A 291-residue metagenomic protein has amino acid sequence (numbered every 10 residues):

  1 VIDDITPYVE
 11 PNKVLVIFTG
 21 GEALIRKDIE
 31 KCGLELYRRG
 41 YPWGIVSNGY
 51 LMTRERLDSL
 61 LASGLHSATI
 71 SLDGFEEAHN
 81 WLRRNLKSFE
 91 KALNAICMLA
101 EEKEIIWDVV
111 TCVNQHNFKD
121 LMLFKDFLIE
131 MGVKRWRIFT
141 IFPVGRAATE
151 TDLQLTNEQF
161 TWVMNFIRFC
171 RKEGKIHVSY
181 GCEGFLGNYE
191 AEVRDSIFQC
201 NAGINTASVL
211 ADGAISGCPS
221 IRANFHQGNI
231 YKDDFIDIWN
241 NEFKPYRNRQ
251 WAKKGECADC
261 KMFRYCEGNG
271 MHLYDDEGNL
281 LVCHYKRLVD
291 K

Functional and structural regions predicted by a protein language model:
V1-T19, R26-F142, L155: Radical SAM/AdoMet-radical enzyme domain recognition
D3, E30, L93, M122 (+4 more regions): Generic alpha-helical structural signal
Y8, V14-T19, N205-G213, C260: N-terminal pre-triad scaffold of radical SAM enzymes
M52, H79-L82, L155, V178 (+3 more regions): Short clusters of hydrophobic/aromatic residues that line enzyme substrate/ligand-binding pockets
A68, G213, D233: Acidic/histidine-rich catalytic cores of soluble enzymes
N85-L86, Q154-N157, T161, N229-D233: Short, conserved loop/turn and helix-capping segments at secondary-structure boundaries that abut family-defining
F142-A223, F263-Y265: A C-terminal junction/extension of Radical SAM enzymes
S220-K291: Flexible mid-to-C-terminal extensions adjoining Fe-S/redox cofactors in radical SAM and related proteins
